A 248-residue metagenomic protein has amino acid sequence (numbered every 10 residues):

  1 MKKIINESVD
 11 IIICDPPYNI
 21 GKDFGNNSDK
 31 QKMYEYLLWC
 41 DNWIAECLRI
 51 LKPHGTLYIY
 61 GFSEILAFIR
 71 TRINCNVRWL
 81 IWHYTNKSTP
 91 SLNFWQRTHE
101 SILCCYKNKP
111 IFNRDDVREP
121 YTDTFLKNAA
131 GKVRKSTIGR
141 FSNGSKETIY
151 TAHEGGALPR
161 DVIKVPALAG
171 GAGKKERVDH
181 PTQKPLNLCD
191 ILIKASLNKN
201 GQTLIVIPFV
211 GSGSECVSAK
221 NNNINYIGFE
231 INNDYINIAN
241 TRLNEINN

Functional and structural regions predicted by a protein language model:
M1-I236: Core catalytic lobe of class I
A239-N240: Conserved SAM-binding loop
L243-N248: Positively charged, low-complexity nucleic-acid-binding target-recognition regions
